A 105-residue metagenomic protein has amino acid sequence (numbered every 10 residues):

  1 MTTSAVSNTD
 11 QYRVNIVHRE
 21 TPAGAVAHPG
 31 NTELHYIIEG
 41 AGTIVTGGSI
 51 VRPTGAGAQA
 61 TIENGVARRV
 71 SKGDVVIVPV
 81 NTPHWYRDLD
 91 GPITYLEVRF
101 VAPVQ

Functional and structural regions predicted by a protein language model:
M1-A41, V45-G47: A short glycine-rich, His/Asp/Glu-containing loop-to-beta-strand
M1-A5, E20-P22, P53-T54, A60-E63 (+1 more regions): Hydrophobic small-molecule pocket/channel-lining residues, especially in calycin-type beta-barrels
V14-I16, L34, A67, V75-I77 (+1 more regions): Conserved hydrophobic/aromatic beta-strand scaffold that supports enzyme active sites
G30, T82, G91: A generic "binding-loop/recognition-motif" signal
A41-K72: A short beta-strand-loop-beta hairpin characteristic of the jelly-roll/cupin
G47, D88-L89: Short, solvent-exposed loop/turn and secondary-structure capping segments
R69-D88: Conserved metal-binding segment of the jelly-roll/cupin
G91-Q105: A short hydrophobic beta-strand segment most commonly corresponding to one strand of the jelly-roll/cupin
